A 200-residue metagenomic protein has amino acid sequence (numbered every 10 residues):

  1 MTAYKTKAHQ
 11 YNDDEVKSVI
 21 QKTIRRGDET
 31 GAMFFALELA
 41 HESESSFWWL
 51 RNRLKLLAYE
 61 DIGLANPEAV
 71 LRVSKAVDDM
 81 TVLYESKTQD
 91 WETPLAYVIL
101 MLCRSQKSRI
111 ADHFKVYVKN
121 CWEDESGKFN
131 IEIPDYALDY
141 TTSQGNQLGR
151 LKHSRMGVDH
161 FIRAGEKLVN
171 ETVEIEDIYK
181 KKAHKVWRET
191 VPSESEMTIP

Functional and structural regions predicted by a protein language model:
M1-H9: Short acidic N-proximal helix/loop "leader" segments that mark the beginning of a domain or an inter-domain linker
Y4, D14, G31-P200: C-terminal alpha-helical interaction modules of replication/initiation AAA+ assemblies
H9, E15-E38: Conserved helicase/translocase motor-coupling segment
